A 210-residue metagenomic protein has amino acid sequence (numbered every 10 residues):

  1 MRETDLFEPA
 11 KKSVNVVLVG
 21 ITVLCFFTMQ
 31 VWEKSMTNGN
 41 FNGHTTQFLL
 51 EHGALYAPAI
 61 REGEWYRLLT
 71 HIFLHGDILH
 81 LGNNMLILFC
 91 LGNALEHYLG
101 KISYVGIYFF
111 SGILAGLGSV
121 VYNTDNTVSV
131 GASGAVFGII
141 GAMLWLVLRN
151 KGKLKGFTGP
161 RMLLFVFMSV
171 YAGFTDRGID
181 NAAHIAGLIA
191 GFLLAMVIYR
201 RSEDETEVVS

Functional and structural regions predicted by a protein language model:
M1-S210: A detector for small-residue-rich transmembrane helices and their helix-helix packing motifs
